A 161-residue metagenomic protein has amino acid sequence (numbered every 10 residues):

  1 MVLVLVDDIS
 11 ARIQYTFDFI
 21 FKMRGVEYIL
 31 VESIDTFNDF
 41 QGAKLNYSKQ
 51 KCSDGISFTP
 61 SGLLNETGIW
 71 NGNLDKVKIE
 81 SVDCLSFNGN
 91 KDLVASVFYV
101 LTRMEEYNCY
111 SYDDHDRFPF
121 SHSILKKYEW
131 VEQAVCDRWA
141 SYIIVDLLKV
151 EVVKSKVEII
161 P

Functional and structural regions predicted by a protein language model:
M1-P161: Terminal accessory/targeting
